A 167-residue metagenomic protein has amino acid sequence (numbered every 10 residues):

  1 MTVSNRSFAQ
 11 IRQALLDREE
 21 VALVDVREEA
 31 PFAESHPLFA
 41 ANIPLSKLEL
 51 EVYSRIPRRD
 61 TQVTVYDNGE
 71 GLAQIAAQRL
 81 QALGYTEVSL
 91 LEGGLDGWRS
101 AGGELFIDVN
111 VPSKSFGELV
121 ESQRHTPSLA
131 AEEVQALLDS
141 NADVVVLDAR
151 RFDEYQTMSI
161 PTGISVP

Functional and structural regions predicted by a protein language model:
M1-A22, V26-V145, A149-P167: Rhodanese-like catalytic fold shared by cysteine-dependent sulfurtransferases and DSP/PTP-type phosphatases
